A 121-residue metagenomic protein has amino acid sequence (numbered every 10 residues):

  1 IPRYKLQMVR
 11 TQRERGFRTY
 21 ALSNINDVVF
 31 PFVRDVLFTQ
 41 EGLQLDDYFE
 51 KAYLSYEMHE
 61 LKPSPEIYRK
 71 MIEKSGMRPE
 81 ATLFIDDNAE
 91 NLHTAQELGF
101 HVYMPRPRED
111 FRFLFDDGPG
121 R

Functional and structural regions predicted by a protein language model:
I1-Y20, P65, R108: Short, acidic loop-to-helix structural element flanking the phosphoryl-transfer center in phosphate-processing enzymes
S23: Conserved phosphate-coupling serine/threonine residues in phosphotransfer and NTP-handling enzymes
N26-D27, V33-R121: Asp-based, Mg2+/Mn2+-dependent phosphohydrolase catalytic module
